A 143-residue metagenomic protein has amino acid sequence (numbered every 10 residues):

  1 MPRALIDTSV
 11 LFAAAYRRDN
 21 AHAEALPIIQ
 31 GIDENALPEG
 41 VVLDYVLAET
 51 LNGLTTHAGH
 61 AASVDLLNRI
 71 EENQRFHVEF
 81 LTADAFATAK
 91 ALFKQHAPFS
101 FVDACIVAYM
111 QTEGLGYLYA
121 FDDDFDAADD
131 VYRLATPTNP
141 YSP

Functional and structural regions predicted by a protein language model:
M1, T112-P143: Acidic, PIN/NYN-like endoribonuclease modules and their adjacent C-terminal/linker elements
M1-G40, T56-D65, Y141-S142: Short, well-structured N-terminal submotif of metal-dependent ribonuclease cores
T8, D44, D103-A104: Conserved glycosyltransferase catalytic-site signature
L11, L47, F125-D126: A generic structural signal for short hydrophobic patches within well-formed alpha-helices
A36-G40, R75-F76, G114-G116: Short active-site oxyanion
L51, A58-R75: Active-site-proximal, substrate-binding regions of enzyme catalytic domains and RNA-binding/basic surfaces
L51-N52, K90: Amphipathic alpha-helical segments within well-ordered protein domains
V78-Y117: Active-site neighborhoods of divalent-metal-dependent phosphate/nucleic-acid chemistry enzymes
